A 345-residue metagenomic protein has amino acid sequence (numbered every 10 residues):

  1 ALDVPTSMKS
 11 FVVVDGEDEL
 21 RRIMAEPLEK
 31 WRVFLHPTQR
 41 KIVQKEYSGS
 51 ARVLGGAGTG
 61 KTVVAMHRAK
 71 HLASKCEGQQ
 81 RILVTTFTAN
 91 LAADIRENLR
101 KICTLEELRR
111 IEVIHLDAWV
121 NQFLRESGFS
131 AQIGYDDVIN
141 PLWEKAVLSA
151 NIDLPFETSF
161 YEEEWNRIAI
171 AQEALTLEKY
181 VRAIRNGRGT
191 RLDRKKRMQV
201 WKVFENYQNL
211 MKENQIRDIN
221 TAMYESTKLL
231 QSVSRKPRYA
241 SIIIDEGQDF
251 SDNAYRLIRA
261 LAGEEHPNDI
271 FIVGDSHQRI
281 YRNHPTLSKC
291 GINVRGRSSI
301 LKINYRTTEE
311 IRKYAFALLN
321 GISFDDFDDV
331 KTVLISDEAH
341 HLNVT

Functional and structural regions predicted by a protein language model:
A1-R21: N-terminal accessory nucleic-acid engagement/regulatory domains that precede and modulate ATP-driven motor cores
K9-V12, I170-Y180, N320-D329: Proline-centered turn/helix-capping motifs that create local helix->coil transitions or kinks
V13, T158, K196-V200, I219: Generic alpha-helical segment signature
I23-P27: Extreme N-terminal, non-catalytic leader segments that precede Walker-type/kinase nucleotide-binding cores
L28, R32, H36-R81, F87-Y135 (+3 more regions): Conserved helicase motor core of SF1/SF2 NTP-dependent helicases
S127-K196: ATP-hydrolysis module of ASCE/P-loop NTPase motor domains, specifically the Walker B Asp-Glu catalytic pair
L154, T158, I216-N220, K236: Alpha-helix N-cap/helix-initiation sites
L177-A183, Q215-Y224, V273: Short coil/turn segments at secondary-structure boundaries
